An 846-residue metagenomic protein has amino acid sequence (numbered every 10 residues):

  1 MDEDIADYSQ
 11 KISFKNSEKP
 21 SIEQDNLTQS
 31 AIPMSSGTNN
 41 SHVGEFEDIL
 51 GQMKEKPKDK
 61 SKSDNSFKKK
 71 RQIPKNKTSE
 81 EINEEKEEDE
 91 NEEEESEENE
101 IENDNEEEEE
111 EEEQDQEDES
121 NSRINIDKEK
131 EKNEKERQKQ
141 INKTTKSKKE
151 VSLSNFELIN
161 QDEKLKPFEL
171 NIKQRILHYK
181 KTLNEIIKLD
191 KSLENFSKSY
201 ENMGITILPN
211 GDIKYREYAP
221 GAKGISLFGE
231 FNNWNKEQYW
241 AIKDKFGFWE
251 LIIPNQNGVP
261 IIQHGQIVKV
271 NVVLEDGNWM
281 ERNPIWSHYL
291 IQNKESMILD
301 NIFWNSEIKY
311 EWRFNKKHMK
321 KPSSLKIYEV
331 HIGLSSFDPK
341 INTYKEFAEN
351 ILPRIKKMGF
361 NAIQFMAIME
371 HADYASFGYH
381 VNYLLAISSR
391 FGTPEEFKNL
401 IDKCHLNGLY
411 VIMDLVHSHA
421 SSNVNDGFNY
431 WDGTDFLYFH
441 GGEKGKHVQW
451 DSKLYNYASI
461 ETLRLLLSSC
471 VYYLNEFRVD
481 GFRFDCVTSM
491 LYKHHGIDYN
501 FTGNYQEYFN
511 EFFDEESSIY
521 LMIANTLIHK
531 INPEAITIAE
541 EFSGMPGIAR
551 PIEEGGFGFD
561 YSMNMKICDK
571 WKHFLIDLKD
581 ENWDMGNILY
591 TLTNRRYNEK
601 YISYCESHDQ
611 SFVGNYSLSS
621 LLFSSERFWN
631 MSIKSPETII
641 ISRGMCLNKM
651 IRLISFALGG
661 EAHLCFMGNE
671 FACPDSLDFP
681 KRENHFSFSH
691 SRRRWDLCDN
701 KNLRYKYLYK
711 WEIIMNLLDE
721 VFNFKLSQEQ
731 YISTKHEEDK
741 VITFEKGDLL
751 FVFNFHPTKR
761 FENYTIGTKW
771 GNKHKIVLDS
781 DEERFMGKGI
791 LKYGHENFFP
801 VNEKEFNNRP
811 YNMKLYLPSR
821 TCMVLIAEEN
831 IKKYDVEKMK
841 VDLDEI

Functional and structural regions predicted by a protein language model:
M1-A6, G44-I49, I82-S120: Acidic, Ser/Thr-interspersed intrinsically disordered low-complexity regions
D2-Q10, E23-D25, P33, G44-G51 (+14 more regions): The feature marks proteins involved in alpha-glucan
E217, V330, I355, F365 (+10 more regions): Conserved, mostly hydrophobic/aromatic
Y218-I225, K769-G771: Short proline/glycine-enriched turn/loop motifs at strand-loop junctions of beta-rich domains
E230-N235, E275, D781: Change "in extracellular beta-sheet-rich domains … of secreted and cell-surface proteins" to "in beta-sheet-rich domains
H264, G794-E837: C-terminal beta-strand-rich structural cap/linker in extracellular carbohydrate-active enzymes
K309, R313-L325, H331-F513, L815: Substrate-binding/active-site clefts of carbohydrate-active enzymes
R478-D480, N500-S691, E720-Y731, K735-I766 (+2 more regions): Conserved alpha/beta catalytic core and glycan-binding cleft of carbohydrate-active enzymes
